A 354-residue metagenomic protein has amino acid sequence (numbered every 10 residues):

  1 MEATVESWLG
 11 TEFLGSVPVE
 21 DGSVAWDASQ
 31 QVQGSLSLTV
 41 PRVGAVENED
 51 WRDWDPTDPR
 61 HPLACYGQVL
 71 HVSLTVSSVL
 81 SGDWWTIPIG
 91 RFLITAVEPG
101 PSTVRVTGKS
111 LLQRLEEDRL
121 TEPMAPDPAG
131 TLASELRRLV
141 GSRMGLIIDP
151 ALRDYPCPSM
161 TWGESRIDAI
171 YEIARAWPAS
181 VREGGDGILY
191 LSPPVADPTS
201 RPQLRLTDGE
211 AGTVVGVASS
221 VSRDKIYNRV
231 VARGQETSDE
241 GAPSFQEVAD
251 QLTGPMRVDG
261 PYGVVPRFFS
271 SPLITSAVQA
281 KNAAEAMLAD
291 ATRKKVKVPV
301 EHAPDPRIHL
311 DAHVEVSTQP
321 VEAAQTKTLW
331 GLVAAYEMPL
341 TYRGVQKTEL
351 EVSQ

Functional and structural regions predicted by a protein language model:
M1-L14, G185, P193-Y342: Acidic, small/polar-enriched beta strand-loop surface segments
M1-T121, R175-P178, S192, T199-S220: Assembly/oligomerization scaffold segments
G34, G90, S102-V104, D186-G187 (+3 more regions): Envelope-exposed proteins and targeting segments
S35-T39, H71, R105-T107, K297-P299 (+3 more regions): Beta-strand secondary-structure signal
P101-V104, Y336-Q354: Short peripheral tails and domain-boundary helices/loops at the edges of structured domains
L111, R153, D186-I188, P194-A196: An acidic- and aromatic-residue-enriched active-site/binding cleft used to recognize and process polar
R114-R138, I147-E172, P198-Q203: Short acidic/polar beta-strand-loop edge motifs in secreted extracellular and Gram-negative envelope-associated
M144-A151, A176-I188: Short, well-structured beta-strand/strand-turn elements
